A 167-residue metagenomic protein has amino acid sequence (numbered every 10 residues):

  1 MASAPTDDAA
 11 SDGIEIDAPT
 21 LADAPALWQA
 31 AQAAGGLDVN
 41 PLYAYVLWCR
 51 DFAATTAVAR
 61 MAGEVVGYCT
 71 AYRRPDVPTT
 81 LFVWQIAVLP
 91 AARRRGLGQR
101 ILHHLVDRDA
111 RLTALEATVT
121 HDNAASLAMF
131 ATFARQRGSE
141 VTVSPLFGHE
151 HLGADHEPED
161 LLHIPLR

Functional and structural regions predicted by a protein language model:
A2-N40: Short amphipathic alpha-helix that is part of the acyltransferase structural core
Q29-T79, W84, L89, L102: Acetyl-CoA-dependent GNAT
Q85-R93, V119-H121: A short, internal acetyl-CoA/4′-phosphopantetheine-binding micro-motif in the GNAT/acyltransferase core
V88, R94-D107, A128: Conserved acetyl-CoA-binding loop-helix of GNAT-fold acetyltransferases
D109-H121: Conserved GNAT acetyl-CoA-binding A-motif
H121-V143: Conserved active-site alpha-helix within GNAT-family acetyltransferase domains
R137-R167: C-terminal "cap" of GNAT-fold acetyltransferases
